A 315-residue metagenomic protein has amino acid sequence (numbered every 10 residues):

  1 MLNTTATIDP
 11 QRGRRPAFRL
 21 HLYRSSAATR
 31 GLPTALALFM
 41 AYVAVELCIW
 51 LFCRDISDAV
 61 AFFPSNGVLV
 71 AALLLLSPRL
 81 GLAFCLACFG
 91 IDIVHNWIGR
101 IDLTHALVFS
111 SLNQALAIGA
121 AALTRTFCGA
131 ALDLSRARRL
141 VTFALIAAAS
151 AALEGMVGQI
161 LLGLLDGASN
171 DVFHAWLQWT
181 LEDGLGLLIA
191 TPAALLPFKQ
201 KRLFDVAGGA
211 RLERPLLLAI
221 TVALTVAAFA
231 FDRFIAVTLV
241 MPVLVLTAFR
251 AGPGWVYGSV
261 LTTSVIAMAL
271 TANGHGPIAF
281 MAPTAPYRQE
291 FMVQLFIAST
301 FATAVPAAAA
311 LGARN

Functional and structural regions predicted by a protein language model:
T4-D9, G13-A61, V68-A168, T191-T262 (+2 more regions): Short helix-perturbing small/polar motifs within transmembrane alpha-helices
V172-G186, A285-L295: Short aromatic-rich membrane-water interface segments that cap or initiate transmembrane helices in multi-pass membrane
